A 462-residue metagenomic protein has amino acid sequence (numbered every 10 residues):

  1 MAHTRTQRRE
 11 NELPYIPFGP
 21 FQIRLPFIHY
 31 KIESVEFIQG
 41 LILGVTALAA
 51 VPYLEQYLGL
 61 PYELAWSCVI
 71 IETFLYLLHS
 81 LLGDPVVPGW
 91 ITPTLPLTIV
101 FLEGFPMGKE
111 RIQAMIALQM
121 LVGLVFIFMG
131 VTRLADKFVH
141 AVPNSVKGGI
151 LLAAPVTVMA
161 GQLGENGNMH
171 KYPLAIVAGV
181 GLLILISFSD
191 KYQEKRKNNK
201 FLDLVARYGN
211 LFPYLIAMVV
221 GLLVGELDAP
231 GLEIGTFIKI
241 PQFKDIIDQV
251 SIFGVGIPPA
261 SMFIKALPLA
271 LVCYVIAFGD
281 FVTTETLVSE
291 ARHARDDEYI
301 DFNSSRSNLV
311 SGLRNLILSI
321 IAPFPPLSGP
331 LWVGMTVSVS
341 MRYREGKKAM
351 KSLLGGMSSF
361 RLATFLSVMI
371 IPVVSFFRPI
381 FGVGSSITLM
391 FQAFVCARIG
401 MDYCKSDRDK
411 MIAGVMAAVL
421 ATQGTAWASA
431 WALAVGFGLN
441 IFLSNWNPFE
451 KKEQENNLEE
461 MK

Functional and structural regions predicted by a protein language model:
A2-Y62, N198-F302, K452-K462: Helix-loop-helix hairpins and the membrane-proximal interhelical loops of multi-pass alpha-helical transport proteins
P17-I32, Q39-V51, L82-L151, D297-M390: Helix-loop-helix junctions within the multi-pass membrane cores of secondary transporters/permeases
G44-A49, I70, K405, D409: Hydrophobic transmembrane alpha-helices
P52-Q56, Y76, S80, G414-T422: Generic transmembrane alpha-helix motif of multi-pass integral membrane proteins
P52-W66, F101-A114, L163-G167: Helix-coil boundary and interhelical linker segments in multi-pass alpha-helical membrane proteins
L58-L81: Loop-to-helix transition at the N-terminal end of transmembrane alpha-helices
Y62-I70, V146-G148, A260-F263, Y299-L309 (+1 more regions): Membrane-interfacial loop-to-helix junctions in multi-pass transporters
R111-L227, G355-K462: Membrane-embedded alpha-helical modules
